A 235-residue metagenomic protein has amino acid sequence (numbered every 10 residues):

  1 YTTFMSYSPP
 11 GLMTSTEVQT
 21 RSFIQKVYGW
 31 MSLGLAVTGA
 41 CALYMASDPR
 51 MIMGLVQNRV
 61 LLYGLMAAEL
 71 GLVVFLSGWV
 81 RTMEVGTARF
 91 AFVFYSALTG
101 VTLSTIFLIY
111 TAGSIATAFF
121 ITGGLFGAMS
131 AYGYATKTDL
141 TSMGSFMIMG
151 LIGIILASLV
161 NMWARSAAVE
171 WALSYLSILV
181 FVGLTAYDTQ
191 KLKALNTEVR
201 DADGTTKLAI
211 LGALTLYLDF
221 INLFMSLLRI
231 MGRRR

Functional and structural regions predicted by a protein language model:
Y1-R235: A hydrophobic alpha-helical transmembrane-helix feature that marks the membrane cores and membrane-interface segments
